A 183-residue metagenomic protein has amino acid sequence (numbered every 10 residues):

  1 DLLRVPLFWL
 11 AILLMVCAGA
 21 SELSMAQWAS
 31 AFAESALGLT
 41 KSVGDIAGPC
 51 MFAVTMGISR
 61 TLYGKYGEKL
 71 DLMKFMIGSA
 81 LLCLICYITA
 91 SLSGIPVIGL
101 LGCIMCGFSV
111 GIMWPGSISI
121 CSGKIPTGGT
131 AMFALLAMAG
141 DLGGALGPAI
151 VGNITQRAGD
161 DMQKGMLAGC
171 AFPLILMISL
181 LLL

Functional and structural regions predicted by a protein language model:
V5-C50, V54-G57: Extracytoplasmic gate region of multi-pass secondary transporters
V16, C50-V54, L81, A134-L142: Transmembrane alpha-helical cores of Major Facilitator Superfamily
A33-E34, Y66-G67, V151-D160: Interfacial helix-cap and linker-helix signal at transmembrane-aqueous boundaries of multi-pass secondary transporters
A53-T61, G144-A145: Residue-level signature of mid-helix packing/kink "hotspots" within the transmembrane helices of 12-pass Major
K74-T89: Structural signature of the two symmetry-related core transmembrane helices
V97-M105: Paired small-residue
I112-I125: Intracellular juxtamembrane helix-capping segments at the cytosolic ends of symmetry-related transmembrane helices
K164-L182: Symmetry-related core transmembrane helices of the 12-TM Major Facilitator Superfamily/SLC fold
